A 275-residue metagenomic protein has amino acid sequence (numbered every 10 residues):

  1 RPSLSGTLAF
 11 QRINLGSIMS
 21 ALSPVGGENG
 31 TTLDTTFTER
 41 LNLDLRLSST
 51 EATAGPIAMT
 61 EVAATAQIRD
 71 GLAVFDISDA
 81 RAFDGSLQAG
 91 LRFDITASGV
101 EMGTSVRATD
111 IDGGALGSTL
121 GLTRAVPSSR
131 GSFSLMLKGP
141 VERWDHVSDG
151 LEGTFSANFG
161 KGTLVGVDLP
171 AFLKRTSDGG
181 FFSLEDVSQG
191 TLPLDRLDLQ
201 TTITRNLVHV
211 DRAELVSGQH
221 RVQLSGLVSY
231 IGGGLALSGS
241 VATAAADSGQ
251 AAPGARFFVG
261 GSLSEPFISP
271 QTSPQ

Functional and structural regions predicted by a protein language model:
R1-D76, A82, L87-L192, I203 (+2 more regions): Membrane-proximal interfacial segments on either side of biological membranes
D195-L199: Short, intrinsically disordered low-complexity segments
T201-V210, E214-R221: Extended serine/threonine-enriched, polar tracts that run as long, contiguous segments within proteins
